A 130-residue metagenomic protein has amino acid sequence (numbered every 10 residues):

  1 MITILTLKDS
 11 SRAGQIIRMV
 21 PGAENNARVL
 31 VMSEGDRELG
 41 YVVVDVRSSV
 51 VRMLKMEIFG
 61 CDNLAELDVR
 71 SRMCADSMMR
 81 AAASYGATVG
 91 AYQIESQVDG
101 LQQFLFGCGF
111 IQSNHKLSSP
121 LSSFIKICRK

Functional and structural regions predicted by a protein language model:
M1-E24, R129-K130: Short amphipathic alpha-helix that is part of the acyltransferase structural core
N26-V42: Conserved beta-hairpin
S49-R70, S118-S122: Conserved acetyl-CoA binding element of GNAT-fold acetyltransferases
E66-S84: Conserved acetyl-CoA-binding loop-helix of GNAT-fold acetyltransferases
S84-V98: Conserved GNAT acetyl-CoA-binding A-motif
D99-S119: Conserved active-site alpha-helix within GNAT-family acetyltransferase domains
N114-K130: C-terminal "cap" of GNAT-fold acetyltransferases
